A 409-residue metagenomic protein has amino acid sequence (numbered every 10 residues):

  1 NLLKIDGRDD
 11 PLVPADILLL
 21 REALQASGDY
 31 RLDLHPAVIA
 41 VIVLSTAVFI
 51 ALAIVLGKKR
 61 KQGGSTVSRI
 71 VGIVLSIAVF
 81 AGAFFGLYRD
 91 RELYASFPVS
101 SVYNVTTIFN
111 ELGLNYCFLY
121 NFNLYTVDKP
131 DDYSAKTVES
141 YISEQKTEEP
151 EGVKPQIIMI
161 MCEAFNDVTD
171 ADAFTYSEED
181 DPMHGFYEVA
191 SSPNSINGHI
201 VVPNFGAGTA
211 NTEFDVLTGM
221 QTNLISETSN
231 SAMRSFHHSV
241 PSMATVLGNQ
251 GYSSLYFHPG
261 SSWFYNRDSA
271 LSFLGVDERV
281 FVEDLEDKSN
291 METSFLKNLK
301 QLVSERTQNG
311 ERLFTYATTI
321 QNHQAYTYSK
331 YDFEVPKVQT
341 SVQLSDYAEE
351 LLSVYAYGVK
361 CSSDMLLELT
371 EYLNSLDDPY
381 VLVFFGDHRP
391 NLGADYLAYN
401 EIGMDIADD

Functional and structural regions predicted by a protein language model:
N1-V105: Transmembrane and membrane-interface helices of multi-pass, inner-membrane envelope-modifying transferases
V13, H35, G113, S134-A135 (+3 more regions): Helix N-terminus capping/helix-initiation residues
P14-I17, Y103-F118, P203-A210, F214 (+1 more regions): Membrane-interface micro-motifs in multi-pass membrane enzymes
L19-E22, T137, G185, T212: Exposed alpha-helical structural elements
G28-R31, H35-S45, Y133-P150, D167 (+1 more regions): Membrane-proximal soluble helical/coiled-coil segments that couple transmembrane anchors to catalytic or regulatory
F85-M159: Membrane-interface segments at or immediately adjacent to transmembrane helices that form the boundary between
S143-P155, M159-C162, D167-D409: Solvent-exposed soluble domains appended to multi-pass membrane proteins
